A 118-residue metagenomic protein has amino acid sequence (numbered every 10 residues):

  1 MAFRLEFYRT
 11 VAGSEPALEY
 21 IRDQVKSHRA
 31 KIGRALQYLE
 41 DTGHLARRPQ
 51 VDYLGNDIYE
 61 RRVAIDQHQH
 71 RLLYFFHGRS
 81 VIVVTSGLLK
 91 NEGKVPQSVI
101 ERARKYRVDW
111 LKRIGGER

Functional and structural regions predicted by a protein language model:
M1-Q69, G78-I82, L88-R118: Basic, Lys/Arg-enriched alpha-helical interface segments
